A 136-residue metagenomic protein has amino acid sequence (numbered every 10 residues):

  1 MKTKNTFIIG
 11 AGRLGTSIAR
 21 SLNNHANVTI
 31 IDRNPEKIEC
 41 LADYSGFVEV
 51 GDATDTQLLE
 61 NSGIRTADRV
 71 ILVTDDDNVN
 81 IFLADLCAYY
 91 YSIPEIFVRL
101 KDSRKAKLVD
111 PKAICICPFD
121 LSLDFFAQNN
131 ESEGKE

Functional and structural regions predicted by a protein language model:
M1-E136: Cytosolic regulatory regions of ion transport systems
